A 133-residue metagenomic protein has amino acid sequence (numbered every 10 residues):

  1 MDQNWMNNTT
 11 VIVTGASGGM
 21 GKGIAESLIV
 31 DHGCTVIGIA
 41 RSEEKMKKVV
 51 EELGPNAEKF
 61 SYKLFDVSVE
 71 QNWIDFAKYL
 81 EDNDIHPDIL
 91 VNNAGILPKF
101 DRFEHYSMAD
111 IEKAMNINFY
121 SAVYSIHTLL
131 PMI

Functional and structural regions predicted by a protein language model:
T10-V13, L90-V91: Conserved hydrophobic beta-strands of the Rossmann-like cofactor-binding core in SDR/related NAD(P)H-dependent
S17-G19: Conserved glycine-rich cofactor-binding loop
H32-K48: Conserved glycine-rich Rossmann-like NAD(P)H-binding loop of the short-chain dehydrogenase/reductase
E44, L64-D75, M108: The beta1-alpha1 cofactor-binding region of Rossmann-like NAD(H)/NADP(H)-dependent oxidoreductases
A94-K99: Conserved NAD(P)H cofactor-binding loop of Rossmann-fold oxidoreductase domains
D101-F103, S107-K113: Substrate-binding pocket helix/loop in short-chain dehydrogenase/reductase
I126-H127: A short, exposed helix-loop element centered on a Lys and neighboring polar residues
